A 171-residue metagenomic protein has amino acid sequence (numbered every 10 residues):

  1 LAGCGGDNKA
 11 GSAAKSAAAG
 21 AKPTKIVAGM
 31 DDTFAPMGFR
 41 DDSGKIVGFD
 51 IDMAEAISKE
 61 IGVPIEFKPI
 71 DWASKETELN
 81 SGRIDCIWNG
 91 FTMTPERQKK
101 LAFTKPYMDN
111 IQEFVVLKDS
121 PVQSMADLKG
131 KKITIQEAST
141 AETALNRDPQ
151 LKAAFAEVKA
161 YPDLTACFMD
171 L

Functional and structural regions predicted by a protein language model:
L1-G3: C-terminal motif of bacterial Sec signal peptides marking the signal peptidase cleavage site
G5-N8: Bacterial signal peptide processing site
A13-A19, V116-I133: Flexible hinge/capping segments at coil-to-helix
A21-G90: Extracytoplasmic small-molecule ligand-binding "clamshell" domains of the periplasmic binding protein/Venus flytrap
V27-M30, A126-A141: Short loop->beta-strand "edge-of-pocket" segments that line small-molecule binding or catalytic clefts across diverse
M30-D32, A102-S124: Hydrophobic/proline-rich hinge and linker segments of small-molecule sensing/allosteric domains, predominantly
G38-D42, A54-G62, A141-P162: Ligand-binding cleft/hinge of the Venus flytrap
P95-P106, Q150-A154: Ligand-binding "clamshell"
